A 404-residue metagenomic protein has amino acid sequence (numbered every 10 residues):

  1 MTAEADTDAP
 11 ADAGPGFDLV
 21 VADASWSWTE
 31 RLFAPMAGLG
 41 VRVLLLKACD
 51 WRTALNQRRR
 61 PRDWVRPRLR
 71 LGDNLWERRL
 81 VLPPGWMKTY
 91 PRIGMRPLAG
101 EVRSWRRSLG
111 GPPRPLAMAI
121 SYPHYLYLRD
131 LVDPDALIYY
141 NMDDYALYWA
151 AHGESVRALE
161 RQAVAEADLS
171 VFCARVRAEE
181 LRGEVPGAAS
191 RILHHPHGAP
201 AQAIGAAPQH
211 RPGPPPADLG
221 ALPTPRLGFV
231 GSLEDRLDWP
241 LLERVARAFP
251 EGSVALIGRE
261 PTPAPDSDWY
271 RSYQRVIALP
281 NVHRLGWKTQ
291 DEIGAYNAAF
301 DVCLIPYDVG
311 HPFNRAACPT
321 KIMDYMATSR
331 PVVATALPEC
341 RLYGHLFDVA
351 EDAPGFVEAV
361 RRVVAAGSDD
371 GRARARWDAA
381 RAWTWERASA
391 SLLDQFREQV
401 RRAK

Functional and structural regions predicted by a protein language model:
R103-R107, H152-C173: Membrane-proximal helix-turn-helix segments that form the acceptor-binding/catalytic region of lipid-linked
A167-I192, L342: A short, active-site helix/loop in glycosyltransferases that binds the activated sugar's phosphate group
V176, H195-G198, A207, F300: Carbohydrate-associated surface elements
P196, S368-E398: A charged, aromatic-enriched C-terminal amphipathic alpha-helix characteristic of glycosyltransferases across folds
D218-L237, L242-A246, V254-I257: Conserved donor-binding/catalytic core segment of Leloir-type glycosyltransferases
G258, W269-A295: Nucleotide-activated donor-binding/catalytic signature segment of Leloir-type glycosyltransferases, i.e., the conserved
D291-Y296, C303-M326, A334-H345: Nucleotide-sugar-dependent
R341-R362: Change "using UDP/GDP/dTDP sugars" to "using nucleotide sugars
